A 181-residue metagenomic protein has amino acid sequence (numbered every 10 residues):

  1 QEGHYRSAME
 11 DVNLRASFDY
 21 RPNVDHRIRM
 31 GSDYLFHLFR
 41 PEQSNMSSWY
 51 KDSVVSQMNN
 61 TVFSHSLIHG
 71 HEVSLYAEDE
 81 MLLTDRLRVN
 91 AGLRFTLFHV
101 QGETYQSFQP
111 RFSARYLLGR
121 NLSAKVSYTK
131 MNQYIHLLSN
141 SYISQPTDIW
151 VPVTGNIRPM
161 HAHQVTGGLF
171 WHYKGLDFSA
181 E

Functional and structural regions predicted by a protein language model:
Q1-Q101, S179: Face-selective signature of the C-terminal outer-membrane beta-barrel domain
A8-V12, H69-V73, T104-F108, H161-V165 (+1 more regions): Residues that define the transmembrane beta-barrel architecture of outer-membrane proteins
L14-A16, L75-A77, P110-F112, G155 (+1 more regions): Membrane-embedded beta-strands of outer-membrane beta-barrel proteins, especially the hydrophobic/small aromatic
R21-D25, T84-R88, L117-N121, A162 (+1 more regions): Outer-membrane beta-barrel channels and translocator barrels
L38, Y134, G175-D177: Residue-level signal for secondary-structure boundary sites
Q43-M46, Y116, R120-V165: Surface-exposed extracellular loop regions of Gram-negative outer-membrane beta-barrel proteins, predominantly
G102, Q109-A114: Active-site helix/loop module of the DD-peptidase/beta-lactamase fold, centered on the serine-lysine SxxK catalytic
